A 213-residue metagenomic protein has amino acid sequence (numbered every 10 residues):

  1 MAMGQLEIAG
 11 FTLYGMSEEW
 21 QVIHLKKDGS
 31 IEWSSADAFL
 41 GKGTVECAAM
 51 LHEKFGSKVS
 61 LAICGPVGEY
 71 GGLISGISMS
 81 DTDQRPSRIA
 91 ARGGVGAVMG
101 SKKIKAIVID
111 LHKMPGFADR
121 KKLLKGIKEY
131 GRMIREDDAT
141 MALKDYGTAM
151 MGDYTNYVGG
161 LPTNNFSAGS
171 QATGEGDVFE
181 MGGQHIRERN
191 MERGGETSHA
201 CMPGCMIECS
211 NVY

Functional and structural regions predicted by a protein language model:
M1-Y213: Intrinsically disordered, low-complexity segments enriched in small residues
